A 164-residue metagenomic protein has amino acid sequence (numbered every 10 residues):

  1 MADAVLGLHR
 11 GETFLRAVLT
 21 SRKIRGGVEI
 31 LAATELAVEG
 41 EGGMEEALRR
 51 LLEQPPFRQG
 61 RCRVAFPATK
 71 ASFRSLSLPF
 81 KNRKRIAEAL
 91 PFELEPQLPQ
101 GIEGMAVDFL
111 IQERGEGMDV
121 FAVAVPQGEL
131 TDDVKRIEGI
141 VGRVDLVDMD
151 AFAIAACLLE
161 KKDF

Functional and structural regions predicted by a protein language model:
M1-A2, E45-Q54, F152-I154, L158-F164: Phosphate-interacting basic helix/loop segments used at nucleotide- and nucleic-acid interfaces
M1-A37, R58-P67, L158-F164: Gly/Thr-rich phosphate-binding beta-strand-loop-beta motif of the actin/hexokinase/Hsp70
L6-L8, L48, V144: Hydrophobic beta-strand residues in large extracellular and virion-surface proteins
V38-E46: Short, surface-exposed linear segments at secondary-structure transitions and domain or protein termini
L48-R61, L98: Phosphate/pyrophosphate-binding loops at sites that engage ATP/ADP/AMP, CoA/4′-phosphopantetheine, polyphosphate
A65-K162: Active-site neighborhood for divalent-cation/phosphate handling
